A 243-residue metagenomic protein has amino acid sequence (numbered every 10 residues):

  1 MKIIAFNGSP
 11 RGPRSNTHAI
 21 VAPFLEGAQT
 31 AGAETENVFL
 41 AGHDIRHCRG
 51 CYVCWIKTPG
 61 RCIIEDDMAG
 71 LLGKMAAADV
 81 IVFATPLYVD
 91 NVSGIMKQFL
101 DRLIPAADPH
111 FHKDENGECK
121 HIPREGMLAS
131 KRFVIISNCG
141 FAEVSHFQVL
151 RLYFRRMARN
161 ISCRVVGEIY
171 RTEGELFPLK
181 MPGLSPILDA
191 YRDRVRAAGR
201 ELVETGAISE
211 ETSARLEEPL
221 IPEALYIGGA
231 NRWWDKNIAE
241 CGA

Functional and structural regions predicted by a protein language model:
M1-F111, R159, V166, S185-A243: N-terminal beta1-alpha1-beta2 submodule of the flavodoxin-like/Rossmannoid cofactor-binding fold
N7-P10, S137-G140, E173: Short, histidine-centered active-site or binding-site loop motifs used for metal coordination, general acid-base
R14, R61, E143-V144, R171: A generic secondary-structure micro-motif detector that highlights 1-2 residue hydrophobic/ambivalent hotspots embedded
S15-N16, S145-Q148, M181-P182: Short, solvent-exposed loop/turn segments at secondary-structure boundaries
Y88-D90, F141-E143, E173-E175: Short, catalytically relevant binding-site loops at active-site mouths
G94-I95, A107-I161: Short, glycine-/small-residue-rich phosphate/pyrophosphate-handling segment
V166-G174: Beta-strand-loop-alpha "switch" segments that mediate conformational coupling across diverse proteins
L176-K180: A short acidic, helix-capping loop that chelates divalent metal ions and anchors anionic groups
